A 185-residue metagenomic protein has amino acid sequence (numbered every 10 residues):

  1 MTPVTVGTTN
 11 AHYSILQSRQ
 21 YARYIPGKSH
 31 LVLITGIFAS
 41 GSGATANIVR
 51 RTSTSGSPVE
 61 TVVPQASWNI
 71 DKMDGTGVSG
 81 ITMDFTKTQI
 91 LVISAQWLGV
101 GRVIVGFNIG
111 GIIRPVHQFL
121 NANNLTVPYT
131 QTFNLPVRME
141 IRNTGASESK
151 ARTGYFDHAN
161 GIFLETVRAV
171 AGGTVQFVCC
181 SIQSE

Functional and structural regions predicted by a protein language model:
V4-N10, L120-E185: Ligand-recognition surfaces built from glycine- and aromatic
V4-P58: Secretory/extracellular carbohydrate-interaction modules and structurally similar beta-sandwich "look-alikes"
R19-Y24, V78-M83, V127: Beta-strand-rich interaction surfaces with strong enrichment in secreted/lumenal proteins
G27, D84-K87, Q96-L98, T130-T132: Active-site-proximal structural scaffolding
I34, F38, W97, I141-N143: Short beta-strand segments enriched in hydrophobic/aromatic residues within well-folded beta-rich domains
I48-T88: Glycine-aromatic-enriched beta-strand/loop faces of beta-sandwich-type recognition domains, especially lectin-like
V49, I104-F119: Amphipathic alpha-helical scaffolding segments
T86-V103, N108-G110: Localized edge beta-strand/strand-to-loop motifs within extracellular or lumenal beta-rich domains
